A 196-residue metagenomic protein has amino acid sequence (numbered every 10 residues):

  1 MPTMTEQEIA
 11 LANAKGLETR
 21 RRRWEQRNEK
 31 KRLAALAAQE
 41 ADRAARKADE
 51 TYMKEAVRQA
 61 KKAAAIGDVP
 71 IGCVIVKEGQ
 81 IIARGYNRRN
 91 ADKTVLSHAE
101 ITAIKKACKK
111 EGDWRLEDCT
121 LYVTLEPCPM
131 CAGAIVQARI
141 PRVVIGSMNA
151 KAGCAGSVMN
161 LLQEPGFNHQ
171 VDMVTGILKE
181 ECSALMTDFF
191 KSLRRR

Functional and structural regions predicted by a protein language model:
M1-A10, G16, R20-R23, R27-A63 (+1 more regions): Zinc-dependent deaminase
A56, A60-A63, A99, A103-A107: Stable alpha-helical structural segments in soluble proteins, enriched in small hydrophobic residues
G67-I71, E117: Short, basic and Ser/Thr-rich N-terminal targeting/leader segments
I71-G79: Short beta-strand scaffold segments in enzyme catalytic cores
A91-I101: A short, polar/charged loop-to-alpha-helix boundary motif
D113-L125: Immediate flanking context of iron-sulfur cluster ligation sites
